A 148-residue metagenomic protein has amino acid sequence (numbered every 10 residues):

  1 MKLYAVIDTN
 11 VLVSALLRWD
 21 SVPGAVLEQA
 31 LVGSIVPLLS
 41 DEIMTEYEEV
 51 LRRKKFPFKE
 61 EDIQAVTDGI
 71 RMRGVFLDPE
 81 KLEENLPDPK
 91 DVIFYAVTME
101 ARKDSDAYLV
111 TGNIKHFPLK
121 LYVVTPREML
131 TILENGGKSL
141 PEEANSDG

Functional and structural regions predicted by a protein language model:
M1-D20: Metal-dependent nucleic-acid phosphoesterase active-site entry motif
I7, V22-R52: PIN/NYN-family metal-dependent endoribonuclease catalytic core
I7-T9, L39-S40, N113, T125: A secondary-structure boundary/capping signal
L12-V13, T45, H116-P118: Short, active-site-adjacent cap segments at secondary-structure transitions
E42-M44, D62-L86: Acidic catalytic patch
E84-K90, I114-K115: Acidic, metal-coordinating catalytic cores used for nucleic-acid/nucleotide bond scission and strand-transfer chemistry
D88-V110: Acidic, metal-associated active-site segment
K103-G148: Acidic, PIN/NYN-like endoribonuclease modules and their adjacent C-terminal/linker elements
